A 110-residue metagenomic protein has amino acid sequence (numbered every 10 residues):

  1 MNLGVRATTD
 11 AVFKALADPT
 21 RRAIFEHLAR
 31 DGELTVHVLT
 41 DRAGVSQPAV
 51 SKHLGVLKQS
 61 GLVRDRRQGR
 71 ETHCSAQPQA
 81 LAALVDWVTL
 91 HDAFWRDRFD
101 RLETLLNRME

Functional and structural regions predicted by a protein language model:
N2-L3, A7-P48, Q68-A82, D86: N-terminal helix-turn-helix DNA-binding core of bacterial DNA-binding proteins
R21, V50-H53, W95: Generic structural signal for conserved hydrophobic packing positions in ordered secondary structure
D41, K52, K58-Q59: Alpha-helical residues within the helix-turn-helix
L57, C74, W95: Conserved active-site tyrosine of GNAT-family acetyltransferases
L81-L105: C-terminal structural segments of small proteins and small subunits
R108-E110: A structural signal for repeat-array scaffolds
